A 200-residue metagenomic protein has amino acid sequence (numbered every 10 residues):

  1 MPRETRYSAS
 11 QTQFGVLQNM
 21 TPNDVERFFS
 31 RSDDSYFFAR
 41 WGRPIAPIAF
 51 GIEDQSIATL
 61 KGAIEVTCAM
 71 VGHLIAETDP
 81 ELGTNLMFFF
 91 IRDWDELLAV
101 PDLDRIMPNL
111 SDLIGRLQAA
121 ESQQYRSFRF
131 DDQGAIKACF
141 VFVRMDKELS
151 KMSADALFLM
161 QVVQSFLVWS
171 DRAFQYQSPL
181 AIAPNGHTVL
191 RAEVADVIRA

Functional and structural regions predicted by a protein language model:
P2-T5: Intrinsic, low-complexity polybasic segments
Y7, Q11-Q13: Low-complexity, intrinsically disordered or signal/transmembrane-proximal segments
Q13-F88, R92-E96: Long alpha-helical, hydrophobic tracts
Q55, T59-L60, L74-L159: Long, folded non-catalytic interaction modules
T67-G72, N109-D112, V163-S165: Short, surface-exposed linear patches
G134-A200: Glycine-rich, aromatic-bearing surface loops/beta-hairpins
